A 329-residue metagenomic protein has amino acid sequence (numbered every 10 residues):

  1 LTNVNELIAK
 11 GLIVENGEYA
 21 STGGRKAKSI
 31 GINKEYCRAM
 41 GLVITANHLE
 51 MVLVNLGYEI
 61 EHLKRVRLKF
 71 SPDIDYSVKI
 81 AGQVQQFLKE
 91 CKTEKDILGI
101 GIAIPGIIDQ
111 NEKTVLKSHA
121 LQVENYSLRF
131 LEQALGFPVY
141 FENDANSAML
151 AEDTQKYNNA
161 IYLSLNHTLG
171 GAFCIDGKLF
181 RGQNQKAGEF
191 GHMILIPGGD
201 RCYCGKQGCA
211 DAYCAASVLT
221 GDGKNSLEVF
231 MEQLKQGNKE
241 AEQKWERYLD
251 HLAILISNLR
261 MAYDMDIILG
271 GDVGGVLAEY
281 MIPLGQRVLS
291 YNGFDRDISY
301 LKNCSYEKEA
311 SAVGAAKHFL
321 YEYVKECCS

Functional and structural regions predicted by a protein language model:
L1-I13: Basic amphipathic alpha-helical segments that dock to polyanions
E15-A39, V139-Y162: Conserved phosphate-binding catalytic cores of ATP/NTP-utilizing and phosphoryl-transfer enzymes
K26-L63, Y162-I175: Gly/Thr-rich phosphate-binding beta-strand-loop-beta motif of the actin/hexokinase/Hsp70
L63, R129, G136-K239: Glycine/GP-enriched mid-protein hinge/lid loop-to-helix segment characteristic of carbohydrate kinases
K64-N159, A278-Y291: Glycine-rich phosphate-binding loop and adjoining helix at the ATP-binding site of ATP-dependent phosphoryl-transfer
D75-E94, A210-Y213, T220-L277, N303-S311: Adenine-nucleotide phosphate-binding core of ATP-dependent small-molecule kinases
Y140-Q155, E279-S329: Glycine-rich phosphate-binding/hydrolytic loop that grips phosphoryl groups
